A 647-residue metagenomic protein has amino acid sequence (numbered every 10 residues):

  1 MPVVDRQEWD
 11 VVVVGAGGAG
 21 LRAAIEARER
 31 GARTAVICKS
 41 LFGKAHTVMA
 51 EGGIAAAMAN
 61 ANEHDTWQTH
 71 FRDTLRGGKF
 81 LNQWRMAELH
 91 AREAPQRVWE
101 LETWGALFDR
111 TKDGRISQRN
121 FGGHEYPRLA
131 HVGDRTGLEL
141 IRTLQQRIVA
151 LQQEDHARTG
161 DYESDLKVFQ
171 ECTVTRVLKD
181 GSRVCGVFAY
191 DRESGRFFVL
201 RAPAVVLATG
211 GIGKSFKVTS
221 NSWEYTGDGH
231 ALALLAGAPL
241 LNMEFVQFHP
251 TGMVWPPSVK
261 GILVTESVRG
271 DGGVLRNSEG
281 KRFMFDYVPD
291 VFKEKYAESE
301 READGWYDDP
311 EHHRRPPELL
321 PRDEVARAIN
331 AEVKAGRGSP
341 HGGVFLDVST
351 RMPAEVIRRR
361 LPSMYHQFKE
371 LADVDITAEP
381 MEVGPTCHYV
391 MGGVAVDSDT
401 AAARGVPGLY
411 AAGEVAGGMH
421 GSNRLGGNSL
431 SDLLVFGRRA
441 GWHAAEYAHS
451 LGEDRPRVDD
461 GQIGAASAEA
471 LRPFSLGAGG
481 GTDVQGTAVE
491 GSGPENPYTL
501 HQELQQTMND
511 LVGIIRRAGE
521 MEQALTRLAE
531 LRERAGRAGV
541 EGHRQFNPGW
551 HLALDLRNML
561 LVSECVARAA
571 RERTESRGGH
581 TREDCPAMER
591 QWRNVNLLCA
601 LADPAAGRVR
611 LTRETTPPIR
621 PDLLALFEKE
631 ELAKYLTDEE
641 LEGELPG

Functional and structural regions predicted by a protein language model:
P2-W9, G18, E26, R30-A32 (+13 more regions): Glycine- and aromatic-enriched mobile tails/lids
Q7-W9, S194-A204, G405-V406: Core beta-strand elements of the Rossmann-like FAD/NAD(P) dinucleotide-binding domain in flavoenzyme oxidoreductases
A32-C38, N242: Short beta-strand "acidic-cap" motif of Rossmann-like dinucleotide-binding folds
S40-D73, Q247, S258-I262: Conserved N-terminal glycine-rich FAD pyrophosphate-binding loop of Rossmann-like flavoproteins
N82-R92, L129-Q146, F169, T219-G227 (+2 more regions): Short beta-strand to alpha-helix junction loop
R97-R196, A208, G252-P256, G261 (+1 more regions): Conserved redox-cofactor binding core of oxidoreductases
A204-I262, N423-H443: Glycine-rich loop(s) and the adjacent beta-strand/alpha-helix scaffold that form part
P239-E370, H443-H449, A488: An anion/pyrophosphate-binding glycine-rich loop and adjacent beta-alpha core in soluble alpha-beta enzymes
